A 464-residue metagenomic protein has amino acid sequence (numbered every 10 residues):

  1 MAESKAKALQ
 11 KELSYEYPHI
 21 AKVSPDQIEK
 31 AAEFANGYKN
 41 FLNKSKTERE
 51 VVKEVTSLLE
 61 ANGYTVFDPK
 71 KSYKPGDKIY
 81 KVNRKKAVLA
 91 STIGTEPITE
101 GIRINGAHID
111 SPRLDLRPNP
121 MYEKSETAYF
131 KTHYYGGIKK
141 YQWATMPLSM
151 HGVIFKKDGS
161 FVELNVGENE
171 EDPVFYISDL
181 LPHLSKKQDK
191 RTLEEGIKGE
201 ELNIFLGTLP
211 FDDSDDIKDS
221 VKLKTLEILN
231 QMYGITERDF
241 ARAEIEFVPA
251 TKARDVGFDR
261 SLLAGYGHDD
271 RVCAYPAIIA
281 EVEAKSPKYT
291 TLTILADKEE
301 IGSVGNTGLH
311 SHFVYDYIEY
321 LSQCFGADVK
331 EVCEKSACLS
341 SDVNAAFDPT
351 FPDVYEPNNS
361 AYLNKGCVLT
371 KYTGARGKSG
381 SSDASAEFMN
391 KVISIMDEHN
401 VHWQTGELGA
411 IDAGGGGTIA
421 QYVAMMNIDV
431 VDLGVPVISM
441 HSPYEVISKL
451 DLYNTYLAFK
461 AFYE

Functional and structural regions predicted by a protein language model:
M1-E464: N-terminal hydrophobic/helix-forming segments and targeting peptides
